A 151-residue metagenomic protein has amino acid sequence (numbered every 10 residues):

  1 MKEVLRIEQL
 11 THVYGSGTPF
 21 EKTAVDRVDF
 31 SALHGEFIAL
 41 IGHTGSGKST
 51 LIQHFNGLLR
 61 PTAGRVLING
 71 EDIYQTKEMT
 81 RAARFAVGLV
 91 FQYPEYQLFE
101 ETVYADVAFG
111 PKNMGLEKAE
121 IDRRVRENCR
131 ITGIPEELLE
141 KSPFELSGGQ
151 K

Functional and structural regions predicted by a protein language model:
M1-V4, V13-R27, T76-M79: A short, flexible loop at the N-terminus of ABC-type nucleotide-binding domains that lies
I41-H43: The feature captures the beta-strand-to-loop junction immediately N-terminal to the Walker
N56: Helix-to-loop junction immediately C-terminal to a conserved catalytic motif
G64-Q75, A83: Conserved ABC transporter NBD signature motif
E95, Y104-K112, D122, R126: Short helical segment in ABC ATPase nucleotide-binding domains corresponding to the A-loop/adjacent helical element
A119-E137: Conserved ABC ATPase "signature" region
S142-L146, Q150: Conserved ABC ATPase signature
